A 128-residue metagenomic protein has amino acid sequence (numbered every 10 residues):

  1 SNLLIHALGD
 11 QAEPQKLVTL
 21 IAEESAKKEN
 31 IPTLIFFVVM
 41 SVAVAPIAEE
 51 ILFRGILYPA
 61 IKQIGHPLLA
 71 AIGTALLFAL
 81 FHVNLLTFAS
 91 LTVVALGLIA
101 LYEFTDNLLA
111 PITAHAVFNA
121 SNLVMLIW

Functional and structural regions predicted by a protein language model:
S1-A45, Q63: Juxtamembrane helix-loop-helix connectors linking adjacent transmembrane helices in multi-pass membrane enzymes
K16-L17, E49, V83, L96: N-terminal start-of-chain detector that recognizes signal peptides and the immediate post-cleavage beginning
F36-S41, Y58, T74-L77: Alpha-helical transmembrane segments of MFS and MFS-like solute carriers/permeases
A48-G73, E103-N107: Membrane-interface helix/loop boundary segments of multi-pass membrane proteins
L68-W128: Functionally important transmembrane alpha-helices
